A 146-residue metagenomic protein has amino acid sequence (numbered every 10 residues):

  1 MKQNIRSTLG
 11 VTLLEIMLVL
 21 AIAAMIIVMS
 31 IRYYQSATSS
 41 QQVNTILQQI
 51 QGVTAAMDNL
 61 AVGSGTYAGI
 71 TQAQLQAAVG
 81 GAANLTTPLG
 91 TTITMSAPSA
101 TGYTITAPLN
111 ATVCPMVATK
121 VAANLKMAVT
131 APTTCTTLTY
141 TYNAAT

Functional and structural regions predicted by a protein language model:
M1-T38: N-terminal single-pass transmembrane signal-anchor helix
I31-G69: Membrane-proximal N-terminal amphipathic helix
D58-T146: Periplasmic/extracellular, small/polar-rich flexible segments of pilin-like filament-forming proteins
